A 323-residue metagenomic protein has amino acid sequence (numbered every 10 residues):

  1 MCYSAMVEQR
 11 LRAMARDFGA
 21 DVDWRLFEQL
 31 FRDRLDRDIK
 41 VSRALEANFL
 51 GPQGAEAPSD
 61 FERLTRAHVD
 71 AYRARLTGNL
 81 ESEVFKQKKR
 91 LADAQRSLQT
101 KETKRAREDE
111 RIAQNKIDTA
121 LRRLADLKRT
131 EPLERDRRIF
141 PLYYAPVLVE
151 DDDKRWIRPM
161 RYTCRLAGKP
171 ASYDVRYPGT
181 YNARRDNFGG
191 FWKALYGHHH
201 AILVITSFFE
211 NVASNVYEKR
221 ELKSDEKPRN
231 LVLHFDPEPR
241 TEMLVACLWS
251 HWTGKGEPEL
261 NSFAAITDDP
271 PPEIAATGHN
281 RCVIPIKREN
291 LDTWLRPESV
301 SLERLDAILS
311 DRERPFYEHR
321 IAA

Functional and structural regions predicted by a protein language model:
M1-A323: Short linear sequence motif anchored by a di-proline
